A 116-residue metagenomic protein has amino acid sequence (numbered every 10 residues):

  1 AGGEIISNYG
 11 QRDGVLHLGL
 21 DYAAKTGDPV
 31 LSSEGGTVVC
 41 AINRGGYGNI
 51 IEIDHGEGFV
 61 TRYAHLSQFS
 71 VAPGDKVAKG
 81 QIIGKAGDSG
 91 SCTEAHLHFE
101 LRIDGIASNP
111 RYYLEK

Functional and structural regions predicted by a protein language model:
G2-K116: Catalytic cores of peptidoglycan-degrading enzymes
